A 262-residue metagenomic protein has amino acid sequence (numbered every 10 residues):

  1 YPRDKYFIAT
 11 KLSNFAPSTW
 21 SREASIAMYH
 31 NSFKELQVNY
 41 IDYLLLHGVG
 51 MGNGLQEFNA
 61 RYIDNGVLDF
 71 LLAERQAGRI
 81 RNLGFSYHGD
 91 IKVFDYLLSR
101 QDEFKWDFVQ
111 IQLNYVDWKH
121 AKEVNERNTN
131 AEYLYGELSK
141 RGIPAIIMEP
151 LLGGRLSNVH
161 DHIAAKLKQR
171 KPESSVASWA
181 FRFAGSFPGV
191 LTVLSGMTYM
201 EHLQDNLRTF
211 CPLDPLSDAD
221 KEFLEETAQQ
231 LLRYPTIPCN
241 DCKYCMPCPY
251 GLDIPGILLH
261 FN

Functional and structural regions predicted by a protein language model:
Y1-K5: Aromatic-lined substrate-binding rim segments of carbohydrate-active enzymes
L12, Y87-H88, L194-M197: Conserved residues at beta->alpha junctions
P17-I147, L151, V159-I163, K171-P172 (+1 more regions): Glycine/proline-rich, positively charged, aromatic-decorated active-site loop/lid region on the catalytic face
E103-K105, Y133-N262: Structured C-terminal cap/extension of enzyme domains
